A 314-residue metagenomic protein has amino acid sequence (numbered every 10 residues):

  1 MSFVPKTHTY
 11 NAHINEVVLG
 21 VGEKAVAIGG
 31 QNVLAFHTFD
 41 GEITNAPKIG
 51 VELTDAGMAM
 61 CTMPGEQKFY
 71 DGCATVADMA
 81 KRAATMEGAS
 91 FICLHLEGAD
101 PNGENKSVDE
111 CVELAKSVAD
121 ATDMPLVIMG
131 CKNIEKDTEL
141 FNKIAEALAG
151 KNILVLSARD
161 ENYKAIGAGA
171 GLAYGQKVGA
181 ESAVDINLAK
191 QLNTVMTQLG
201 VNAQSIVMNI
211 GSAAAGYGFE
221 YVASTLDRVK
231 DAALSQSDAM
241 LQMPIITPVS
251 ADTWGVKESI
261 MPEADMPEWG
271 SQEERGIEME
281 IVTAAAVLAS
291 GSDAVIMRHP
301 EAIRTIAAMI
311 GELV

Functional and structural regions predicted by a protein language model:
M1-Y70: N-terminal amphipathic alpha-helix/helix-capping segment at the start of soluble metabolic enzymes
P47-L53, S90-L94, M124-G130, K151-A158 (+4 more regions): Hydrophobic faces of well-ordered beta-strands that scaffold small-molecule active sites in alpha/beta enzyme cores
K48-D78, G103-K106, G130-I134, L156-A158 (+2 more regions): Active-site mouth loops of central-metabolism enzymes
M60-Q67, G88-V118, T122, I128-E135 (+1 more regions): Glycine-rich, proline-tolerant flexible connector loops at the mouths of alpha/beta enzymes
G72-A84, L140, E278-A286: Short, acidic/polar
V76, C111, A115, D137 (+3 more regions): Aromatic/hydrophobic pocket-lining residues that form the small-molecule binding cavity in soluble enzyme cores
A83-E87, E113-A121, N142-A149, I166-Y174 (+1 more regions): Acidic (Asp/Glu)-rich catalytic clusters
E161-M309: Catalytic alpha/beta core domains of metabolic enzymes, predominantly
